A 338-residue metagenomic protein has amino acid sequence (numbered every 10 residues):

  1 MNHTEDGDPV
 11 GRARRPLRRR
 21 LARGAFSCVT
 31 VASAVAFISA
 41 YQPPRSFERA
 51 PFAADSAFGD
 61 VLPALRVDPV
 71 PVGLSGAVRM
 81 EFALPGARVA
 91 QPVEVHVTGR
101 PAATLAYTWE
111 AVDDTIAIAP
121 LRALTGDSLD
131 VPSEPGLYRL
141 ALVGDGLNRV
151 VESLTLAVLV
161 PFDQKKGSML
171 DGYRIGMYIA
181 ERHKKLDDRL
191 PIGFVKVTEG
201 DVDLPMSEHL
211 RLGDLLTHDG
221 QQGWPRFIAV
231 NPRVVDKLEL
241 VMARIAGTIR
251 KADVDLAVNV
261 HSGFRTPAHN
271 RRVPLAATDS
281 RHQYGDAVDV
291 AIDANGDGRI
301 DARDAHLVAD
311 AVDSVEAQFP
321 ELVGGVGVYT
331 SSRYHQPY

Functional and structural regions predicted by a protein language model:
M1-V10: N-terminal intrinsically disordered, acidic low-complexity segments at the extreme N-terminus
A13-T30: N-terminal Sec-pathway targeting helices
I38-S39, P43-F52, S56, T278-Y338: Catalytic cores and adjacent binding grooves of peptidoglycan-active enzymes
P43-K166: Beta-strand-enriched, solvent-exposed domains that form extended recognition/catalytic surfaces
V131-G213: Non-catalytic propeptide/linker segments at domain boundaries
I192-D253: Active-site acidic/histidine clusters and adjacent loop/turn architecture that either coordinate catalytic ions
L215, H261-R265, D293, V328-S331: Active-site-proximal beta-strand/loop segments in catalytic clefts of secreted hydrolases
E239-L275: Extended, low-complexity, intrinsically disordered C-terminal regulatory tails of eukaryotic serine/threonine kinases
